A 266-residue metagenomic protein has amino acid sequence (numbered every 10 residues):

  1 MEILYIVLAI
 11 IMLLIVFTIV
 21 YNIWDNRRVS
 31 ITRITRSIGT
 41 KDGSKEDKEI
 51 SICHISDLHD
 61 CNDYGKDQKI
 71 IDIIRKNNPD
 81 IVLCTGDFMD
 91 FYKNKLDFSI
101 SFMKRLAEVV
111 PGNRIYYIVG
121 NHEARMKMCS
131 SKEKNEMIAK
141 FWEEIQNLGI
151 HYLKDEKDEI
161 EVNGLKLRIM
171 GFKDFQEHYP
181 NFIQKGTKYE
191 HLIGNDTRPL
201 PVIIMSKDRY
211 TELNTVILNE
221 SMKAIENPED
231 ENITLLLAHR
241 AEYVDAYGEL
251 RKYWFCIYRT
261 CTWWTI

Functional and structural regions predicted by a protein language model:
M1-S44: N-terminal membrane-anchoring alpha-helices
W24, I38-G43, D72-I73, R105-L106 (+3 more regions): Short, flexible, glycine/charge-rich loop motifs used to bind or transfer phosphoryl groups or to couple energy/partner
R28-Y64, N219-L237: Mobile, glycine- and charge-enriched loop segments and immediately flanking short secondary-structure elements within
R33-T35, I52-H54, Y152, I169 (+1 more regions): Conserved beta-strand scaffold positions in the cores of enzyme catalytic domains, especially in NTP/NDP-utilizing
K48-H151, E159: Membrane-embedded segments
D60, E123-F255, C261: Conserved catalytic scaffold of divalent metal-dependent phosphoesterases
W263-I266: His/Asp/Glu-enriched short active-site or ligand-binding loop at hydrolase and phosphoryl-transfer sites
